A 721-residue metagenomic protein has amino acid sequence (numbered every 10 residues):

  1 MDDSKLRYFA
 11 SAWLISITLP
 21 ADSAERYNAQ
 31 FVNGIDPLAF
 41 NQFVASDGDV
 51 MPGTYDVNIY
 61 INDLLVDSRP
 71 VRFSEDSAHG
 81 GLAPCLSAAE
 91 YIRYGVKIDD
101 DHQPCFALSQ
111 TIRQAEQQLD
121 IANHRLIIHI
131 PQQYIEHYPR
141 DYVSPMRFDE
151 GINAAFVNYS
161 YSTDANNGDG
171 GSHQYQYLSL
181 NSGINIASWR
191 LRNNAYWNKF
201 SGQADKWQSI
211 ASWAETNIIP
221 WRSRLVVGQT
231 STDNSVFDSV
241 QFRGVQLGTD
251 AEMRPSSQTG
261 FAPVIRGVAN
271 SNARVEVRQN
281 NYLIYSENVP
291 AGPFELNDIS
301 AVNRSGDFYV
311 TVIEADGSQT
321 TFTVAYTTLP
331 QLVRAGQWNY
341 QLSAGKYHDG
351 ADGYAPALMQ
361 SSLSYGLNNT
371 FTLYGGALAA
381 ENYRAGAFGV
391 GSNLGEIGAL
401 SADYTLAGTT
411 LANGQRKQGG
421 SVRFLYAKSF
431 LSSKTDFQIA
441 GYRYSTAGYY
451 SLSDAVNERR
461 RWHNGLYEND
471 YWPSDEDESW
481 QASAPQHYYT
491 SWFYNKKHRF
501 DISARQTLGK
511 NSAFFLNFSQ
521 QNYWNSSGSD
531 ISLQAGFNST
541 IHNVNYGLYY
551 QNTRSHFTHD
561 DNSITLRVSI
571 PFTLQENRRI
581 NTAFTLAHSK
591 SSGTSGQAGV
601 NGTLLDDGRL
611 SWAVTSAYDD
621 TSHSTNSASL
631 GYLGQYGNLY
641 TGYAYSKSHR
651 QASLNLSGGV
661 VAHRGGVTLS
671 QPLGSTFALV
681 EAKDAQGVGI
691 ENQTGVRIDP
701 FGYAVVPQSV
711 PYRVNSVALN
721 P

Functional and structural regions predicted by a protein language model:
D2-L6, A10, I15, D22-Q258 (+2 more regions): Post-signal-peptide, soluble extracytosolic/periplasmic N-terminal scaffold domains of envelope/secretory systems
R72, G695-Y703: Short, acidic Ser/Thr/Gly-rich low-complexity loop/linker segments typical of extracellular and cell-surface proteins
S77-L86, I299-S305, Y703-P721: Short Pro-Gly-centered beta-turn/loop motif in secreted/extracellular proteins
S87-R93, Y309-V312, S627-G631, Y712-P721: A short, solvent-exposed beta-strand micro-motif common in secreted/extracellular proteins
G151-D169, I186-S201, L225-Q229, N339-H348 (+13 more regions): Transmembrane beta-strand segments that form the barrel wall of outer-membrane beta-barrel proteins
Y159, L180-I184, A211-N217, S361-Y365 (+10 more regions): Residues on the lipid-exposed face of transmembrane beta-strands in outer-membrane beta-barrel proteins
S172-L178, K206-I210, F261, G336 (+12 more regions): Residues that define the transmembrane beta-barrel architecture of outer-membrane proteins
A204, Q229-Q241, S401-K496, L548-R567 (+3 more regions): Outer-membrane beta-barrel translocator/channel fold
